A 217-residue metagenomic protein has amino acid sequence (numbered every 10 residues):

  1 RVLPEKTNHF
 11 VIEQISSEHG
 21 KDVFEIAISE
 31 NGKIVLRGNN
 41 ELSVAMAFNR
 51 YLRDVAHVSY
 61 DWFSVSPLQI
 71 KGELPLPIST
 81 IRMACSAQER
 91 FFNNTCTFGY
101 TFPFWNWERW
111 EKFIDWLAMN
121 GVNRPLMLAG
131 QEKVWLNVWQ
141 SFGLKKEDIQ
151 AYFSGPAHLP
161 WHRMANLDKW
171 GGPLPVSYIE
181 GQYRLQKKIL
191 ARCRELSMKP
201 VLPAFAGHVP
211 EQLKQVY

Functional and structural regions predicted by a protein language model:
V2, Q14-S17, K33-R37, E41 (+3 more regions): Aromatic-lined carbohydrate-binding surfaces of glycoside hydrolases
L3-P4, H57: Residue-level recognition of short, structured coil/turn motifs that connect secondary structure elements
E5, F10, I15-S29, E73: N-terminal regions that are enriched for targeting/export leaders and immediately downstream pro/stem segments
T7-V11, Y60-S64, L128: Surface-exposed patches in mature extracellular/periplasmic domains of secreted proteins
G20-V23, V35-L36, A45: N-terminal helix-rich structural modules
L42-V55: Short active-site loop/helix that positions an aromatic residue
A56-I78: The feature marks proteins involved in alpha-glucan
